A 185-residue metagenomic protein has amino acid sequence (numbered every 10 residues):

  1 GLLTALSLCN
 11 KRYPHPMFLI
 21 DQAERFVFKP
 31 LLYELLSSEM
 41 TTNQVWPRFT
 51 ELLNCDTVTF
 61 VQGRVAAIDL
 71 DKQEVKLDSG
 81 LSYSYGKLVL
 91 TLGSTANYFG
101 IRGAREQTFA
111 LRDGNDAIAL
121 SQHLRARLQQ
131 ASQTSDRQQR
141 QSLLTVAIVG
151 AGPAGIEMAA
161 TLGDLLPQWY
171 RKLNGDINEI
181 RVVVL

Functional and structural regions predicted by a protein language model:
G1-Q62, A66-A67, A147, P153-L185: Beta1-alpha1 glycine-rich phosphate/pyrophosphate-binding loop at the start of Rossmann-like nucleotide-binding domains
T57-A147, L165: FAD-binding core/adjacent interface of flavoenzyme oxidoreductases
